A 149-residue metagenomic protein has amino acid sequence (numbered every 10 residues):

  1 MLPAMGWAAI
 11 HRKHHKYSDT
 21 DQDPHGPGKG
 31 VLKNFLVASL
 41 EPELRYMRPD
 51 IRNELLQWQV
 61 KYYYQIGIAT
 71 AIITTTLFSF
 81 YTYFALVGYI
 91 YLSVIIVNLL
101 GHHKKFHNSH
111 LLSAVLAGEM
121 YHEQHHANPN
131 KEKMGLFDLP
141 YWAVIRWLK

Functional and structural regions predicted by a protein language model:
M1-I96, L100, Y121, N130-K149: Non-catalytic, topology-defining segments of multipass membrane proteins
L100-N108: A cytosolic-side transmembrane-helix exit/cap motif
H107-L116: Membrane-cytosol interface motif
V115-Q124: Short glycine/proline-rich, acidic loop/turn segments that cap or connect secondary-structure elements
A127: Aromatic-glycine-rich donor-binding/catalytic loop that engages nucleotide-sugar donors across glycosyltransferases
